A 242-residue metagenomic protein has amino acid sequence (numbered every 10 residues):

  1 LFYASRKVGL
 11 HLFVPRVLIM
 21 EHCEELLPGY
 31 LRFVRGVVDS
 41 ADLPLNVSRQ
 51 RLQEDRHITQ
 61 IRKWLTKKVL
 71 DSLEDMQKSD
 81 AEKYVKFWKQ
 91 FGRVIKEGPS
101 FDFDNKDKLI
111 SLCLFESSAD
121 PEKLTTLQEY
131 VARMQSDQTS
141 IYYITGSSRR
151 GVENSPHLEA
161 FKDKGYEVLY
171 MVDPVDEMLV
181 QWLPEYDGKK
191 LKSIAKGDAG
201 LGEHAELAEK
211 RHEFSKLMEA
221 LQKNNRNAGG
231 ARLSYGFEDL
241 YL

Functional and structural regions predicted by a protein language model:
L1-L242: Conserved GHKL (Bergerat-fold) ATPase module
